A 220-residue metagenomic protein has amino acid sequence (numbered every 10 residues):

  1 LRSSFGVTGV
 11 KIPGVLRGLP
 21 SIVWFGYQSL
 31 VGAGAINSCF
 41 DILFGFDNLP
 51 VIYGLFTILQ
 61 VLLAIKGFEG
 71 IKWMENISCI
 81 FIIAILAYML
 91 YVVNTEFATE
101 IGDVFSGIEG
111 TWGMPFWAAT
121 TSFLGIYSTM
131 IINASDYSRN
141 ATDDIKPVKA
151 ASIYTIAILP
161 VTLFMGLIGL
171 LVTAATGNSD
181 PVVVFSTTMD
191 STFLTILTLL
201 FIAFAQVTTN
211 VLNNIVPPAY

Functional and structural regions predicted by a protein language model:
L1-V23, I42-L49, S186-T195: Transmembrane-helix boundary/entry motifs in multi-pass membrane transporters
S4, I12, G34-L43, L55-S78 (+2 more regions): Membrane-water interface regions at transmembrane-helix termini and the short interhelical loops of multi-pass membrane
P13-I22, N48-F56, M74-F81, T121-F123 (+3 more regions): Alpha-helical transmembrane segments of multi-pass membrane proteins, especially transporters and channels
G14, D41-K66, I80-L90, A119-A134 (+1 more regions): Transmembrane alpha-helical segments of multi-pass small-molecule transport proteins
G26, L30-I36, F40, L62-E69 (+5 more regions): Structural signature of transmembrane alpha-helix termini at the membrane-water interface
L30-G54, V61, N94-A118, T187: Inter-helical loop and helix-membrane interface segments of multi-pass membrane transporters/permeases
L90-E96, S106-I168, T192-L212: Hydrophobic, membrane-embedded alpha-helices of multi-pass small-molecule transporters
L159-T188: Extracellular/periplasmic helix-exit of transmembrane alpha-helices
